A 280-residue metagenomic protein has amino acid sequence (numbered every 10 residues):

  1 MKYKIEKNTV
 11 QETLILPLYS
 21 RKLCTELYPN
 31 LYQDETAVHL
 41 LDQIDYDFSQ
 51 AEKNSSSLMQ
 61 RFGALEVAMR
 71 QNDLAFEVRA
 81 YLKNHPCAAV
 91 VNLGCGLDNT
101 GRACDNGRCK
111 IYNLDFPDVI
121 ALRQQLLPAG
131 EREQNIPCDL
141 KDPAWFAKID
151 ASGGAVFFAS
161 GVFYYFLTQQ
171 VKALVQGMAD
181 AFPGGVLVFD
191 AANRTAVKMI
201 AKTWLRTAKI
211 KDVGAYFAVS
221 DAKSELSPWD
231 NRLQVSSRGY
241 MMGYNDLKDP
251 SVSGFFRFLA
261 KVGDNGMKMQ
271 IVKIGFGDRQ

Functional and structural regions predicted by a protein language model:
M1-V91, C95-C138, A151-S152: Rossmann-like AdoMet
P143-S152: Short amphipathic alpha-helix with an adjacent loop that forms part of the alpha/beta core around
F157-F158: A conserved beta-strand element that flanks and buttresses the S-adenosyl-L-methionine
Y165-M178: A short, conserved alpha-helix within the catalytic core of class I
M178-R194: Conserved beta-strand signature within the Rossmann-like core of class I S-adenosyl-L-methionine
K198-V213: Short, glycine-/aromatic-enriched active-site segment of Class I SAM-dependent methyltransferases
V213-Y240: Short alpha-helix
R232-F258: Conserved catalytic loop of SAM-dependent methyltransferase domains
